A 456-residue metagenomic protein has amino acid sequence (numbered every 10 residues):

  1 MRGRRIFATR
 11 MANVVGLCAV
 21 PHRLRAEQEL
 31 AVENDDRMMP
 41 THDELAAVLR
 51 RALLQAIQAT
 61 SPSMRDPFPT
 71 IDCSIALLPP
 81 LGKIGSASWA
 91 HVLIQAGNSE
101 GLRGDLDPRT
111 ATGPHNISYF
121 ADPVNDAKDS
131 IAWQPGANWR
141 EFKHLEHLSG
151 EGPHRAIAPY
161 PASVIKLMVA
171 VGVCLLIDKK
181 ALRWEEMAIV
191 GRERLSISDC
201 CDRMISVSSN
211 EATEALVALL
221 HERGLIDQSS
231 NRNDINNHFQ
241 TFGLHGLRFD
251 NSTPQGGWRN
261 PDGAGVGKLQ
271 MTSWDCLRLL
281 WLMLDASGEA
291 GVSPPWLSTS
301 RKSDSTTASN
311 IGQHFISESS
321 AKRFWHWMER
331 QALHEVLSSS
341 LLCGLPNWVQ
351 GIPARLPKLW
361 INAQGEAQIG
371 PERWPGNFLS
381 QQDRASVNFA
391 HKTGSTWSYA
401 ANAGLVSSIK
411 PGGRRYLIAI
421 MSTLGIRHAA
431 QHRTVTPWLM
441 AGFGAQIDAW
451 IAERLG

Functional and structural regions predicted by a protein language model:
M1-C18: N-terminal secretory signal peptides and thylakoid transit peptides that target proteins across membranes
E27-N116, L282-G456: Structured C-terminal helix/loop/strand segments within mature extracytoplasmic catalytic/sensor domains
D66-C73, L77-L81, E193-K322, R330: Active-site-adjacent helix/loop patches that line small-molecule binding or acyl-intermediate pockets
Q95-L148: Aromatic- and Gly/Pro-rich amphipathic surface segment
K128-P159, I369-F389: Intrinsically disordered, low-complexity acidic Ser/Thr-rich regulatory segments
A158-W184, I418: Active-site SXXK
V171-K179, A218, R278-D285, A445-A449: Short glycine/serine- and small hydrophobic-enriched flexible loop segments
L175-D199: Short, well-structured active-site flanking segments
